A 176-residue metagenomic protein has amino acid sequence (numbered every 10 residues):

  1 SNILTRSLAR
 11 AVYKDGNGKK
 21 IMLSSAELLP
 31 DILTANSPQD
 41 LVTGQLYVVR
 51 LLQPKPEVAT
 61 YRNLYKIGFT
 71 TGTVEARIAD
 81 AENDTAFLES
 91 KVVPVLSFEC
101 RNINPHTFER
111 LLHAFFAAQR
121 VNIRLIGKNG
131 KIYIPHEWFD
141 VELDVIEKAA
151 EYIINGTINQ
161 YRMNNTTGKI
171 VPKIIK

Functional and structural regions predicted by a protein language model:
S1-K176: Non-catalytic accessory segments flanking enzymatic or RNA/DNA-binding domains
